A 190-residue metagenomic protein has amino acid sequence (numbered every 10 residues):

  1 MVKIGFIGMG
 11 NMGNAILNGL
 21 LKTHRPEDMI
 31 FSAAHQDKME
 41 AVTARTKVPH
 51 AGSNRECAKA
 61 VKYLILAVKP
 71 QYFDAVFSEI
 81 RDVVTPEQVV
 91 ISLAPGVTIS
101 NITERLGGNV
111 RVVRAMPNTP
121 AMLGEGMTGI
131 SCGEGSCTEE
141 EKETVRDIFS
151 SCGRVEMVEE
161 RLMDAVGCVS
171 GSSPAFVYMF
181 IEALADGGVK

Functional and structural regions predicted by a protein language model:
M1-G52, E56-K59, E125-G126, V189: NAD(P)+-binding Rossmann beta1-loop-alpha1 motif at the extreme N-terminus of oxidoreductases
M9, G13, M39, V61 (+7 more regions): A general structural signal for well-ordered alpha-helical segments in protein cores
N14, N18-K22, A44, S78 (+3 more regions): Short, well-ordered alpha-helices that flank and scaffold nucleotide-derived cofactor binding pockets
T46, N54-I130: Rossmann-like NAD(P)(H) cofactor-binding subdomain of soluble oxidoreductases
N101, R105-R111, M127-A165, V177-K190: Internal alpha-helical scaffold of NAD(P)-dependent oxidoreductase catalytic cores
S173: Aromatic-residue-lined binding/catalytic grooves and analogous aromatic/hydrophobic interfacial grooves in multimeric
